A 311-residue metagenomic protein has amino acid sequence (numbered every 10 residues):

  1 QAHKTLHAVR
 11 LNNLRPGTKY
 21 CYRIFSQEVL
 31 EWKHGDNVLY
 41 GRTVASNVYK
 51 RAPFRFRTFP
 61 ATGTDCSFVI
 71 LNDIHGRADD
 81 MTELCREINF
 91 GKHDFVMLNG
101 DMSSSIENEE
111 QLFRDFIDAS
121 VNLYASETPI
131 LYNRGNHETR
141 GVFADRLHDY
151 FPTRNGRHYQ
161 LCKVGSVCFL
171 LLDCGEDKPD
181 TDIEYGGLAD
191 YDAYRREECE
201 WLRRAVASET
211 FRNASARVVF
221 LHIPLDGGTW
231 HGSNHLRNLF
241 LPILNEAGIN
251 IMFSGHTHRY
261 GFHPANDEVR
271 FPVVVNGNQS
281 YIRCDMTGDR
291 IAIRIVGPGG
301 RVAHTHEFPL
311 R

Functional and structural regions predicted by a protein language model:
A2-A8: Aromatic sugar-binding surface patches on proteins that engage polysaccharides or sugar-phosphate polymers
H3, S26, E31-E109: N-terminal active-site segment of His-dependent metallophosphoesterases
V9-P16: Short, flexible loop/turn segments at beta-strand junctions in immunoglobulin-like and fibronectin type III
R10, I24-R55, E110-A207, L239-N245 (+3 more regions): Extended active-site neighborhood of metal-dependent phosphoesterases/phosphodiesterases
P16-S26: Short beta-strand segments enriched for Tyr within beta-sheet-rich domains, predominantly fibronectin type III
V69-N72, F95-D101, T128-N136, V218-H222 (+2 more regions): Active-site neighborhood of phospho(di)ester-bond hydrolases with catalytic His/Asp-centered motifs
G76-M81, S104-E107, R134-F143, D177-T181 (+3 more regions): Active-site environment of divalent metal-dependent phosphoester hydrolases
Y185-G187, Y191-A193, E209-M252: Active-site-proximal segments of metal-dependent phosphoesterases and phosphodiesterases across multiple
